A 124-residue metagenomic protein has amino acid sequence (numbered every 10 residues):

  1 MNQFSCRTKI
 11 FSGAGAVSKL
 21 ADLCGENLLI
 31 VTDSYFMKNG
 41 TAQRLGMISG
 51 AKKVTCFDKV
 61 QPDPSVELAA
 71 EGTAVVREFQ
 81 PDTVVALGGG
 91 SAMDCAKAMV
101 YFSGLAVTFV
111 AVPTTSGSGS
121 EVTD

Functional and structural regions predicted by a protein language model:
M1-T83: ATP/NTP phosphate-donor binding region
E67-D124: Glycine/threonine-rich beta-strand-loop-alpha-helix active-site module that forms ligand/phosphate-binding
